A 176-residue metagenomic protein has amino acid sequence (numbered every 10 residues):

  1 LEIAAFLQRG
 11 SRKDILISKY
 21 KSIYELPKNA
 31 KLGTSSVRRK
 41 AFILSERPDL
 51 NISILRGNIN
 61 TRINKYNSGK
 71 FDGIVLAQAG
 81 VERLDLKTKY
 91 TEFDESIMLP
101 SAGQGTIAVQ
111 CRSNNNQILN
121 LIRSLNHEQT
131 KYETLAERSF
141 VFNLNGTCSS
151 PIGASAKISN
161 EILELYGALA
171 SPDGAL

Functional and structural regions predicted by a protein language model:
L1-D49: A conserved helix-loop-strand patch within extracytoplasmic ligand-binding domains of the periplasmic binding
S45-L176: Small-molecule-sensing regulatory modules
